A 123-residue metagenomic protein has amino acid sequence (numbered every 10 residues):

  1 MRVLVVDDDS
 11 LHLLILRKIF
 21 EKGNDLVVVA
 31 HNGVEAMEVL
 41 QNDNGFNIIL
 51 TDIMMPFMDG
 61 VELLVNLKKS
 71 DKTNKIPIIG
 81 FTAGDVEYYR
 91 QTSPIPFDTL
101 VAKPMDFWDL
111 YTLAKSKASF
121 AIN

Functional and structural regions predicted by a protein language model:
S10-V28: Two-component/phosphorelay signaling modules centered on CheY-like receiver
V29-I48: Acidic, metal-coordinating helix/loop segments flanking the phosphotransfer/catalytic sites of two-component signaling
D52: Active-site residues of response regulator receiver
M55: Receiver (REC) domain active-site loop signature in two-component systems and cognate sites in sensor histidine kinases
I79-F81: Hydrophobic/aromatic residues positioned on beta-strands within the core alpha/beta folds
M105-S116: C-terminal output helix
K115-N123: The C-terminal output helix
